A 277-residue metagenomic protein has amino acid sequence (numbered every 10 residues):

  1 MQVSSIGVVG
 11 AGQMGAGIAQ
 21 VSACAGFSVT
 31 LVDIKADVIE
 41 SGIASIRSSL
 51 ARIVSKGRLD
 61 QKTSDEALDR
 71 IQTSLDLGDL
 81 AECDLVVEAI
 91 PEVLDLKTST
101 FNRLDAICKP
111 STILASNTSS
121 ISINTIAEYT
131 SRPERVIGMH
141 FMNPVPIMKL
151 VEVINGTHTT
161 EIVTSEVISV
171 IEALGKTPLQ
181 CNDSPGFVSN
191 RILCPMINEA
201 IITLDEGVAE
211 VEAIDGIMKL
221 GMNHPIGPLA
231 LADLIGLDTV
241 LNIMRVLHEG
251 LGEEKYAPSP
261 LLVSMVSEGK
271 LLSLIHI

Functional and structural regions predicted by a protein language model:
M1-R52, K56: NAD(P)+-binding Rossmann beta1-loop-alpha1 motif at the extreme N-terminus of oxidoreductases
V9, G17, V32, S74 (+4 more regions): Structural motif
V38, R52-I113, I121: Rossmann-like NAD(P)-binding element
S99-I147, N155-T164: Rossmann-fold NAD(P)-binding glycine/threonine-rich loop
R132, V151-S184, C194-P225: Internal alpha-helical scaffold of NAD(P)-dependent oxidoreductase catalytic cores
A209, M218-G221, I226-M244: Long, well-ordered amphipathic alpha-helical subdomains in the mid-to-C-terminal portions of large enzyme subunits
I275-I277: Conserved small/polar residues in nucleotide/adenosyl-binding loops
